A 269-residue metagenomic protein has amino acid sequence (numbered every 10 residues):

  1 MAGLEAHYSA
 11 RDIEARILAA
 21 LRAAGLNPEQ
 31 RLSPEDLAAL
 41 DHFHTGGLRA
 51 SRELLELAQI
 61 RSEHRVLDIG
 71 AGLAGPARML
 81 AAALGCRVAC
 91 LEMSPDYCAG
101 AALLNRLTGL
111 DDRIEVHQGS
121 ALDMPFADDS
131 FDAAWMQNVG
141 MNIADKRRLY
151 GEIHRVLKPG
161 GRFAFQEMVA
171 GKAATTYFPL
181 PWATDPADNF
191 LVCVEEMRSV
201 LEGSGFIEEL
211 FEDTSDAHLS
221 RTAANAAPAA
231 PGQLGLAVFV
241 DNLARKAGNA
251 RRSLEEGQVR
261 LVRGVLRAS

Functional and structural regions predicted by a protein language model:
M1-A24: N-terminal auxiliary segments of SAM/dcSAM-dependent transferases
N27, H44-S62: Conserved alpha-helix/loop element of class I SAM-dependent methyltransferases that forms part of the SAM/SAH-binding
R65-I69, L73-D123: Class I SAM-dependent methyltransferase SAM/SAH-binding core
L122-A133: A short acidic, Gly/Pro-enriched loop at the edge of an enzyme's catalytic core that lines a small-molecule cofactor
A133-D145: A short SAM/SAH-binding and catalytic strip from SAM-dependent methyltransferases
R147-R162: A short glycine-rich, Lys/Arg-flanked "PGG" loop and its adjoining helix->strand segment in the class I
M168-D188: Short, glycine-/aromatic-enriched active-site segment of Class I SAM-dependent methyltransferases
L210-S269: Conserved Class I S-adenosyl-L-methionine
